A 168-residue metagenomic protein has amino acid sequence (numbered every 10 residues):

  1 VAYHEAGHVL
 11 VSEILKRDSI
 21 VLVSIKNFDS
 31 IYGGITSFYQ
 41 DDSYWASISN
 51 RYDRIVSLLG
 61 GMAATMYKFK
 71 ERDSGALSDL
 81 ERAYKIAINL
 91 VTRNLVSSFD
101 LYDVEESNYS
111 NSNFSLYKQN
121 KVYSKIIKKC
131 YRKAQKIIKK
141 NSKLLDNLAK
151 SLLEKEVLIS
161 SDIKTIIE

Functional and structural regions predicted by a protein language model:
V1-Y3, V9-E168: Soluble catalytic regions of large protease machineries
